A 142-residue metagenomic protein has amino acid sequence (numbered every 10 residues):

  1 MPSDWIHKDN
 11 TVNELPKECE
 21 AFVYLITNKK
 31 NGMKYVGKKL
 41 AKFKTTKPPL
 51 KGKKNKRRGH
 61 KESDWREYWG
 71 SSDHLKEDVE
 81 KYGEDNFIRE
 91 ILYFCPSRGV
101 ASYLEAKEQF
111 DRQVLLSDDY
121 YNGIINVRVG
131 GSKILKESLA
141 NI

Functional and structural regions predicted by a protein language model:
M1-I142: Structure-specific nucleic-acid interaction/processing domains
